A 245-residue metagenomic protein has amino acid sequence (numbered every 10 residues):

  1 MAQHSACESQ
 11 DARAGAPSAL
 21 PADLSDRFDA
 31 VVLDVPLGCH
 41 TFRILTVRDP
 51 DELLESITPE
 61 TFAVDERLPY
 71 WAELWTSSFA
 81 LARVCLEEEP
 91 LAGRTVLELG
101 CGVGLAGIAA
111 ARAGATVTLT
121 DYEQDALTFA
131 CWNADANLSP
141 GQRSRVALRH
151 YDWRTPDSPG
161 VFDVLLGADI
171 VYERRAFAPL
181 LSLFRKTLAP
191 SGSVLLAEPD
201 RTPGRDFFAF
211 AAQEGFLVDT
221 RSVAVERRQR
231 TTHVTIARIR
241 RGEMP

Functional and structural regions predicted by a protein language model:
M1-P245: S-adenosylmethionine-dependent methyltransferases
